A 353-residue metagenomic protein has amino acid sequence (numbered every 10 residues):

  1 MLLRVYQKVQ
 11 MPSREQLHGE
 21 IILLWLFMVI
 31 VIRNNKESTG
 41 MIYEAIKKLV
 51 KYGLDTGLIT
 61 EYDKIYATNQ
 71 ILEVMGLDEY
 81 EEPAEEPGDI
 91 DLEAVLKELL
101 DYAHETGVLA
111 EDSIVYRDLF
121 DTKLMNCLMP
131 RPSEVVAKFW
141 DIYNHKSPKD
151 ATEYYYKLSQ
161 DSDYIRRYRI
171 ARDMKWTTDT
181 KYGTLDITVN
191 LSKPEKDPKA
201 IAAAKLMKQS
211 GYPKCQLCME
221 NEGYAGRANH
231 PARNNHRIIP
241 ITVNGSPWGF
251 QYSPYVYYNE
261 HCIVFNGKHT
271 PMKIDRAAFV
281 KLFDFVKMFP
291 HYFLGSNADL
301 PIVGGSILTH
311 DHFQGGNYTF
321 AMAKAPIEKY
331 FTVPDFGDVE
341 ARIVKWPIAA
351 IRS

Functional and structural regions predicted by a protein language model:
Y6-Q10, Q16-H18: Low-complexity, intrinsically disordered or signal/transmembrane-proximal segments
I32-P271, K345-I348: Active-site microenvironments that recognize anionic phosphate/pyrophosphate groups
N235-R237, H269-L294: Helical scaffold of the NTase/Pol beta-like nucleotidyltransferase catalytic core
N259-N266, V303-F320: Histidine-centered divalent-metal-coordination microenvironment in nucleic-acid enzymes
K273, F293-L294, L300-S306, N317-S353: Conserved His + Asp/Glu catalytic blocks
